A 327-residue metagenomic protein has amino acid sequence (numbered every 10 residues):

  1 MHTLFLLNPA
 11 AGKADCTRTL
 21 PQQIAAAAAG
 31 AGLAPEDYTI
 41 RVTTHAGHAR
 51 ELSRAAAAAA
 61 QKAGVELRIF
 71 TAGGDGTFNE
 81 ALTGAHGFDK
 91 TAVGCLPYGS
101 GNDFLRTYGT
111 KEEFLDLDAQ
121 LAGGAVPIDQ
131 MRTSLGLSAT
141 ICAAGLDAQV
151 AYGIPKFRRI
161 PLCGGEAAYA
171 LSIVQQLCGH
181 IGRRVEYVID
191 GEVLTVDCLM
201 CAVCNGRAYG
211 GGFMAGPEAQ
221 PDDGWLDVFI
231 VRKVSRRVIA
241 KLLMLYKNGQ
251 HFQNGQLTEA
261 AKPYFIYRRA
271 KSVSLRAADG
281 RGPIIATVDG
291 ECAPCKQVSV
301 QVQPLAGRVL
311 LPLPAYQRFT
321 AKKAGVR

Functional and structural regions predicted by a protein language model:
M1-I69, Y316, K323-R327: ATP/NTP phosphate-donor binding region
P9, A72-G74, L96-Y98: Glycine-rich beta-strand-to-loop/alpha-helix junction loops that act as flexible
G12-C16, G210, V309: Short N-terminal binding/cap micro-motifs at the start of the first secondary-structure element
T43, G87-V203: Catalytic core of DAGKc-family lipid kinases
T77-D89: Short Gly/Thr/Asp-enriched flexible loops that form oxyanion-binding sites at enzyme active sites
A143, D147, A202-G216, E291-C292: Glycine-rich phosphate/pyrophosphate-binding beta-alpha loops
R158-A168, G211-G212, P217-A240: Gly/Ser/Thr-rich active-site loops/lids in small-molecule metabolic enzymes that frequently grip phosphoryl groups
I189, Q220, I230-R327: ATP/nucleoside-binding phosphotransfer catalytic cores, i.e., glycine-rich phosphate-binding loops
